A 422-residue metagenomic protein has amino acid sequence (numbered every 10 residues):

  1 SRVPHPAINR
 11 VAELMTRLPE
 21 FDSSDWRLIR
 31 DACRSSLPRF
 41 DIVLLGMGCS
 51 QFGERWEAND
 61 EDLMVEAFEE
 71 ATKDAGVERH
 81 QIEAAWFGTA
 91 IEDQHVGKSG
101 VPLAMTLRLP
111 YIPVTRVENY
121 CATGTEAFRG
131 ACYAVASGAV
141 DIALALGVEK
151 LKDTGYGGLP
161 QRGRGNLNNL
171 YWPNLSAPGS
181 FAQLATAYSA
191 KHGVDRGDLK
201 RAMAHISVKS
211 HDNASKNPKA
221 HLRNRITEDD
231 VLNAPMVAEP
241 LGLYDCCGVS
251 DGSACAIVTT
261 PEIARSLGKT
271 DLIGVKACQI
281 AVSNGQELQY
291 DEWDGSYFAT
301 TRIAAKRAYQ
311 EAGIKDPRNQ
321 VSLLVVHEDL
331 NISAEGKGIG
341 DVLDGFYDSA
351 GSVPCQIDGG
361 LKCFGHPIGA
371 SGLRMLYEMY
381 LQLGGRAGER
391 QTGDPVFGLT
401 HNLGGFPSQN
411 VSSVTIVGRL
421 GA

Functional and structural regions predicted by a protein language model:
R2-I8: Extreme N-terminal basic, low-complexity initiation segments that serve as generic localization/processing leaders
V11-E61, L167, Y171, K191 (+8 more regions): Condensing-enzyme catalytic core mediating Claisen C-C bond formation in acyl metabolism
R17-A122, Y188-D198, A202, H221-T227 (+4 more regions): Conserved active-site "lid/cap" helical segment
L37-F40, T89-L146, K150-S180, L222-G248 (+3 more regions): Conserved catalytic cysteine-centered active-site region of acyl-thioester-dependent Claisen-condensing enzymes
W56-A58, G97-K98, T154-P160, S215-P218 (+5 more regions): Short acidic, glycine/serine/threonine-rich loops at helix termini
R79-G88, P113-N119, A143-V148, K200-V208 (+5 more regions): Beta-strand segments within the central parallel beta-sheet cores of soluble alpha/beta enzyme folds
N119-E149, P178-K216, A256-E262, F364-A387: Active-site-proximal alpha-helical scaffold in enzymes
G147-V148, D153-G155, L159, S207 (+4 more regions): Acyl-CoA/ACP chain-elongation machinery
